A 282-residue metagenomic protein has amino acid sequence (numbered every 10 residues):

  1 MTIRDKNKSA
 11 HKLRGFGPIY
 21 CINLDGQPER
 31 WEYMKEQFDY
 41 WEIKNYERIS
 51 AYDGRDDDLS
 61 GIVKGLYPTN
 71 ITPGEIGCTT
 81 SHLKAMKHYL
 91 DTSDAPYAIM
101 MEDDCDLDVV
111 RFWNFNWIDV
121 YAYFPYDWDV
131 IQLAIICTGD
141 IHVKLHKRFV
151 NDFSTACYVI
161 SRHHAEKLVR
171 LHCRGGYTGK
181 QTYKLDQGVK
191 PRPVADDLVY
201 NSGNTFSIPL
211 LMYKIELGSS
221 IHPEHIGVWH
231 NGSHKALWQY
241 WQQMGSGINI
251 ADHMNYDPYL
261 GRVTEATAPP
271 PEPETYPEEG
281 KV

Functional and structural regions predicted by a protein language model:
M1-M101, C105-V282: An acidic/histidine-cluster motif and surrounding catalytic segment that typifies divalent-metal-assisted enzyme active
